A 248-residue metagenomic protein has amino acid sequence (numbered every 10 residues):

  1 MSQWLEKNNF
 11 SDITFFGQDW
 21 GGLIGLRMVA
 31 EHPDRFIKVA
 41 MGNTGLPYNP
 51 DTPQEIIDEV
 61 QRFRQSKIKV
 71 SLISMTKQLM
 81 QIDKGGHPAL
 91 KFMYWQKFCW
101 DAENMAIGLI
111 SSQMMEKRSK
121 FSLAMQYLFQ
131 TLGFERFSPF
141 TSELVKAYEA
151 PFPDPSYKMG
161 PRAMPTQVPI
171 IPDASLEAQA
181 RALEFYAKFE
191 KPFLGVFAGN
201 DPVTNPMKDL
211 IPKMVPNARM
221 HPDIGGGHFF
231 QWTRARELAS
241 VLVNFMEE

Functional and structural regions predicted by a protein language model:
M1-F16, W20-A218, P222: Flexible "cap/lid" subdomain of the alpha/beta-hydrolase fold that forms the substrate-access gate
N217-E248: Catalytic active-site module of serine/aspartate enzymes centered on a nucleophile-bearing elbow/loop
